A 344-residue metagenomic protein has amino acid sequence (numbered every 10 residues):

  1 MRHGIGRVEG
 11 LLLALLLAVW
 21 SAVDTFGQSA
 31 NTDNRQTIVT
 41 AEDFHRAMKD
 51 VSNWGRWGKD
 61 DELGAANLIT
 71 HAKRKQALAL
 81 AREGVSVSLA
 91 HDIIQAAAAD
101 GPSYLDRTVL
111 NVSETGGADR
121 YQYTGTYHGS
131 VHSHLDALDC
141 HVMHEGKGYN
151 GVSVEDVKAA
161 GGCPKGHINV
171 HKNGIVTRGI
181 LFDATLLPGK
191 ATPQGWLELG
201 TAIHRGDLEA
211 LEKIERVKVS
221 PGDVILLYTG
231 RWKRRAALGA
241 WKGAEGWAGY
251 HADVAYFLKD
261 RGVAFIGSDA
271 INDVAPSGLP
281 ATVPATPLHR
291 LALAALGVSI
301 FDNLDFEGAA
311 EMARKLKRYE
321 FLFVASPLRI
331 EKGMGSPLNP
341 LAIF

Functional and structural regions predicted by a protein language model:
M1-G6: N-terminal secretory signal peptides that target proteins for export/translocation
E9-D24: Bacterial N-terminal signal peptides
G27-F344: Active-/binding-site microenvironments in catalytic and ligand-binding cores
